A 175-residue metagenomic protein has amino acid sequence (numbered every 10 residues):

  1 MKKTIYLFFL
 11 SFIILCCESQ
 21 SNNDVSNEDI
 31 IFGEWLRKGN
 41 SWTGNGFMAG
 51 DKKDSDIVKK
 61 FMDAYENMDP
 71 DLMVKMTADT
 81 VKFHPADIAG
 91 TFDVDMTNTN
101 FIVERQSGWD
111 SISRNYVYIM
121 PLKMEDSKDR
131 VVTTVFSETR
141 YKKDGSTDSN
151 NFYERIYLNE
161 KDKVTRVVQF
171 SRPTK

Functional and structural regions predicted by a protein language model:
K2-F8: Sec-dependent signal peptide recognition, specifically the positively charged N-region followed immediately by
I13-C16: C-terminal motif of bacterial Sec signal peptides marking the signal peptidase cleavage site
E18-N67: Short, low-complexity N-terminal intrinsically disordered segments enriched in polar/charged residues
N23-V25, S149-K175: Short beta-strand edge/turn micro-motifs at domain boundaries
F61, L72-V74, V81, T97 (+3 more regions): Hydrophobic pocket/interface hotspot
P70-L122, R130: A solvent-exposed, acidic/Ser-Thr-rich amphipathic alpha-helical stretch
G90, T139-S149: Short, cysteine-centered beta-strand-loop-beta hairpins and adjacent loop/turn segments enriched in charged/polar
K128-E138: A short hydrophobic beta-strand element
